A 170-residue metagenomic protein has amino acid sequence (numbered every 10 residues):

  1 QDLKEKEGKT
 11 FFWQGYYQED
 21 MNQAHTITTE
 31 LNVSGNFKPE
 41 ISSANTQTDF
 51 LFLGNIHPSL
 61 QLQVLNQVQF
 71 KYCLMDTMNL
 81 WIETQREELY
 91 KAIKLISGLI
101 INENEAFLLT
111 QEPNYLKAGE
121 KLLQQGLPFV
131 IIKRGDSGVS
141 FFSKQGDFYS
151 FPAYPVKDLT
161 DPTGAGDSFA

Functional and structural regions predicted by a protein language model:
Q1-F52, N66-K71: Conserved N-terminal subdomain of the carbohydrate kinase-like
Q1-L3, C73-T77, Y149-P152: Short hydrophobic/aromatic-enriched beta-strand-loop microsegments
E5-G8, T77-W81, N104, Y154-K157: Short, acidic/turn-prone active-site loops that include or flank metal/cofactor- and phosphate-binding residues
T10, S59, D158: Short alpha-helical
D20-M21, N104, K144-D147: Short loop segments at secondary-structure junctions
I41, L89, L159: Acidic, amphipathic alpha-helical patches
F50-K121, P128, G138: Conserved beta-alpha-beta core of the PfkB/ribokinase-like small-molecule kinase fold
Y115-A170: Conserved phosphate-binding/catalytic region of the ribokinase-like
